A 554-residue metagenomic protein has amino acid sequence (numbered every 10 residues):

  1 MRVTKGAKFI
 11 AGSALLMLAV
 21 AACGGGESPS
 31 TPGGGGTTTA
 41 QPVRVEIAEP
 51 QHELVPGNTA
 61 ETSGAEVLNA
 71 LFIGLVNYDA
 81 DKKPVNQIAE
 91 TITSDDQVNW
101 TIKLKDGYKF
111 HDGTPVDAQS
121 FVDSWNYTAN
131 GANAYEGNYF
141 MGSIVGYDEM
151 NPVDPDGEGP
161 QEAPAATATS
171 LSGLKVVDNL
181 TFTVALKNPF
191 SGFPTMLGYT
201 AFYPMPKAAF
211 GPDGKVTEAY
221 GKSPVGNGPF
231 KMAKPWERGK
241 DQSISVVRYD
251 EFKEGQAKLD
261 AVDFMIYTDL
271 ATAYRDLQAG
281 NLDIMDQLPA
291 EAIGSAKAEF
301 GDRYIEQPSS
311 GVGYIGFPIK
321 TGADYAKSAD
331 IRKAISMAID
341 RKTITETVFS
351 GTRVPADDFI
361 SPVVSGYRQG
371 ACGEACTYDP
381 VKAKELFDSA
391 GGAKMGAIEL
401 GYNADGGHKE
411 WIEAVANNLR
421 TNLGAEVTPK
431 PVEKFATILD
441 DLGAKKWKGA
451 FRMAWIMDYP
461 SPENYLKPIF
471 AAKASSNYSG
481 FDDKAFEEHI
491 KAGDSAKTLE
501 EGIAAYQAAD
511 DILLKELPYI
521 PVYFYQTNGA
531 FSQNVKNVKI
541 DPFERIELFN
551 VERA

Functional and structural regions predicted by a protein language model:
E46-D96, V225: N-terminal lobe/hinge region of extracytoplasmic solute-binding protein
E136-A209: Surface-exposed binding/hinge segments that line and control ligand-binding clefts or catalytic entry sites
A165, K175, K333, T345 (+3 more regions): Extracytoplasmic/peripheral linker and loop segments enriched in polar/acidic and small residues with frequent Thr/Pro
L186-Q256, A261: Gly/Pro-rich hinge or "lid" segments in bacterial periplasmic/extracellular proteins
E218, P224, R248-S295: Ligand-site clamp/hinge motif
V354-A390, A404-E410: Structural transition elements
S365, D388-M457, L499: Ligand/substrate-recognition segments at binding pockets and active sites
G529-A554: Long beta-strand-rich cores associated with HINT superfamily self-processing modules
